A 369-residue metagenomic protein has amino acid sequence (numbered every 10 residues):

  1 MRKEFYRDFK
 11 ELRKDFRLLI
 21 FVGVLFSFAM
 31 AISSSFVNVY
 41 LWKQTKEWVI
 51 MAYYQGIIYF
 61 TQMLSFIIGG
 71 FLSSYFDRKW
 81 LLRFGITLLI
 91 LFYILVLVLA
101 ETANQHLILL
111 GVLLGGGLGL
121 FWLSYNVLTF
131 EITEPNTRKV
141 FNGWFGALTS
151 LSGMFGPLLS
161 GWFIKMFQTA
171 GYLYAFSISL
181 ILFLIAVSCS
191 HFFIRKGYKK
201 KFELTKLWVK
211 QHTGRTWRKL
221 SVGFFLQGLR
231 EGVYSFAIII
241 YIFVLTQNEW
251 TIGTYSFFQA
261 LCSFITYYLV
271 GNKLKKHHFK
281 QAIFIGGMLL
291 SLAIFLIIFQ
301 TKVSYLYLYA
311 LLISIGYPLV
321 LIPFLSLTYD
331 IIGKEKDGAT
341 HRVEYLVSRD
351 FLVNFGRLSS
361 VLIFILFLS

Functional and structural regions predicted by a protein language model:
R2-L64, R215-Q259: Helix-loop boundary and gating motifs at the non-cytosolic
V24, A103-F121, F225, S304-L321: Hydrophobic core of transmembrane alpha-helices in multi-pass small-molecule transporters, especially MFS/SLC-type
V39, K43, G70-F71, F155-F176 (+2 more regions): Transmembrane alpha-helix termini and helix-breaking/packing motifs in multi-pass membrane transporters
S65-R78, I164, T266-F279: Helix-to-loop junctions at the C-terminal end of transmembrane segments in multipass secondary transporters
T87-T102, M288-K302, Y307: C-terminal ends and interior cores of transmembrane alpha-helices in multi-pass membrane transporters/permeases
V112-L148: Cytoplasmic helix-loop-helix junction between adjacent transmembrane helices in 12-TM secondary transporters
N142-G161, R349-V361: Glycine-rich segments within core transmembrane alpha-helices of 12-TM secondary carriers
L173-F192, S369: Symmetry-related core transmembrane helices of the 12-TM Major Facilitator Superfamily/SLC fold
